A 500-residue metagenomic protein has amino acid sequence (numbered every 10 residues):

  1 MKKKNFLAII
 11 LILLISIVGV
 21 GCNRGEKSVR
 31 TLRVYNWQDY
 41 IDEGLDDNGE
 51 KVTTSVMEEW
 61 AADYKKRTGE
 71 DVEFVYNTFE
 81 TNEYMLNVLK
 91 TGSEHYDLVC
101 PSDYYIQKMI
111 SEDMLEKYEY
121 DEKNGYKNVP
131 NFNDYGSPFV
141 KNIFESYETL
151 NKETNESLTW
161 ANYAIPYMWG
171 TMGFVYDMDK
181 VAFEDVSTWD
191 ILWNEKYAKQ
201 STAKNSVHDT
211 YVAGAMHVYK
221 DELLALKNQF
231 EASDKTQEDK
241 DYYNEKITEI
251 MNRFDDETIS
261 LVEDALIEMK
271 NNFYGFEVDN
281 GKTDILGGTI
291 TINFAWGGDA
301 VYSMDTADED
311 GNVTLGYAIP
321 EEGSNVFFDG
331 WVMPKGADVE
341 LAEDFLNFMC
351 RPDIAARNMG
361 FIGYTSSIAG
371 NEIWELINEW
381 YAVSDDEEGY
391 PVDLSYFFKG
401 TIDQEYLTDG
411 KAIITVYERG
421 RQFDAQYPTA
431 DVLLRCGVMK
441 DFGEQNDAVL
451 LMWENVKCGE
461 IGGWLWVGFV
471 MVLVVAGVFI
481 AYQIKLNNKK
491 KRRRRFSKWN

Functional and structural regions predicted by a protein language model:
V18-G21: C-terminal motif of bacterial Sec signal peptides marking the signal peptidase cleavage site
G25-E112: Early extracytoplasmic/lumenal segment of secretory-pathway proteins
D71, N77-L86, Q107-W169, F183-S187: Hinge/lid segment of periplasmic solute-binding proteins
K117-V129, A164-I165, D310-N325, P334: Short beta-strand->loop
I191-V207: Short loop->beta-strand "edge-of-pocket" segments that line small-molecule binding or catalytic clefts across diverse
A203, T210, G214, E222-L315: Ligand-binding pocket segment of bilobal, Venus flytrap-like solute-binding proteins
D329, P334-Q426, A476-V478: Mature extracytoplasmic/periplasmic domains
Q404-N500: Conserved C-terminal helix/tail region of periplasmic/extracytoplasmic solute-binding proteins
